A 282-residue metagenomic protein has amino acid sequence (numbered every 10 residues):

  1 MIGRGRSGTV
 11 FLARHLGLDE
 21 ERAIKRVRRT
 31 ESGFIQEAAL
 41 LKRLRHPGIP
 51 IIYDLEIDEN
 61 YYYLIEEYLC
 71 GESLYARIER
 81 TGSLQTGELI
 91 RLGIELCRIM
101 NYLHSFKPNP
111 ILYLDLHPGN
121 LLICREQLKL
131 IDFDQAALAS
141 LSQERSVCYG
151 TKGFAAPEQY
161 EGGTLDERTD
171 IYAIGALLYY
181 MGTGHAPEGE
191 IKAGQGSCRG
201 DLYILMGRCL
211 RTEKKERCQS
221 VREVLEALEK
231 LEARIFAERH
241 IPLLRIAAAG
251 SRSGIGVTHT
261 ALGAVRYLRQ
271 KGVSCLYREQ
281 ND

Functional and structural regions predicted by a protein language model:
M1-G5, V10: Protein kinase glycine-rich loop
R28-R43: AlphaC helix of the eukaryotic protein kinase fold
L55: Activation-segment/catalytic-loop signature of the eukaryotic protein kinase fold
E59-S73, R77: Conserved short submotifs of the Hanks-type protein kinase catalytic core that shape the nucleotide-binding pocket
L92-G93: Activation segment signature within eukaryotic-like protein kinase domains
R98-I111: Protein kinase catalytic-loop region centered on the HRD/HxD motif
R145-E158: Conserved activation segment of eukaryotic-like protein kinases, specifically the C-terminal portion of the activation
D170: Conserved catalytic-loop aspartate of Hanks-type protein kinases
